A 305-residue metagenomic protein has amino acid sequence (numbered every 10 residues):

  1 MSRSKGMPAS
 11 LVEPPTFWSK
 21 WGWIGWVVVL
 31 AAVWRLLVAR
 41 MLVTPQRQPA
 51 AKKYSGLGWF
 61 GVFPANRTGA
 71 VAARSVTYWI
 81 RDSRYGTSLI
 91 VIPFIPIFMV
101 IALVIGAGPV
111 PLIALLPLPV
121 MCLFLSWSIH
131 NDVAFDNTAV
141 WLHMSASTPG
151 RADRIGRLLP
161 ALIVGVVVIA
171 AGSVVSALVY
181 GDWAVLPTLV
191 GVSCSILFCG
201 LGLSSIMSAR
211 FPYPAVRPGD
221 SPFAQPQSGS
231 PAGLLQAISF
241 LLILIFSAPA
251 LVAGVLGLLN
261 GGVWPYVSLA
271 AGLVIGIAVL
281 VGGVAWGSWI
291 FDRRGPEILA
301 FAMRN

Functional and structural regions predicted by a protein language model:
M1-N137, G150-N305: Hydrophobic alpha-helical transmembrane segments of membrane proteins
V140: A glycine- and small/hydrophobic-rich beta-loop-beta segment that serves as a flexible "lid/hinge" or phosphate-binding
M144-P149: Short helix-to-coil transition segments within interhelical loops that connect adjacent transmembrane helices
